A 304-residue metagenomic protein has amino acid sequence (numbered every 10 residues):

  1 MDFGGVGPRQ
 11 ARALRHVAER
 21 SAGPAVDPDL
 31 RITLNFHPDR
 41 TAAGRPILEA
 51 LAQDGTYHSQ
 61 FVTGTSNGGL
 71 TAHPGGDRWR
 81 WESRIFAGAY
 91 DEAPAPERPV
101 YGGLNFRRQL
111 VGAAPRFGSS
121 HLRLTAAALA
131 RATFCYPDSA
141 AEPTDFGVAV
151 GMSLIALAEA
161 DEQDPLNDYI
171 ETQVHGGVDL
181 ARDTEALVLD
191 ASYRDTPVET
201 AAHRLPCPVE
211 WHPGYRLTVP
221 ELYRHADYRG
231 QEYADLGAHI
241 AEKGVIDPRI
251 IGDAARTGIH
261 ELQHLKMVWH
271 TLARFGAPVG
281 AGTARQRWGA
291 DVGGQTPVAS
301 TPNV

Functional and structural regions predicted by a protein language model:
M1-P38, G55-I85, A89-A93, L110 (+1 more regions): Active-site-proximal loop/hinge segments that shape catalytic or ion-binding/gating pockets
D39-A52: A structured, charge-rich N-terminal accessory region that forms the first stable segment of a protein and links
D91-A113: Extended catalytic/binding region for NAD+/ADP-ribose chemistry, centered on the ART fold
R98-V100, G118-L122: Generic beta-strand structural signal
